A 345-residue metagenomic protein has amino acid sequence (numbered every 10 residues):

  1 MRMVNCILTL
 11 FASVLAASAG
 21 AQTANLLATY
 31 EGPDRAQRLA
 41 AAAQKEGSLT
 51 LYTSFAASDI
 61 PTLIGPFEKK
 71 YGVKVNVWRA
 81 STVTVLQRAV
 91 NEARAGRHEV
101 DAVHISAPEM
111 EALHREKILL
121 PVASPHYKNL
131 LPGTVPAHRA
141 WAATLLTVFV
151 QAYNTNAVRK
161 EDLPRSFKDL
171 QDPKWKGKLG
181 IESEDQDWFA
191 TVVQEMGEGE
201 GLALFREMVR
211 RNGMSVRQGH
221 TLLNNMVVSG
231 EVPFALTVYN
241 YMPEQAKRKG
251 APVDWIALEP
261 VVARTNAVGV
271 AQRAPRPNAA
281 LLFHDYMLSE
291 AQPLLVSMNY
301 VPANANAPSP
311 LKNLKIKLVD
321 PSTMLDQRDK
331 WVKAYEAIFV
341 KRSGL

Functional and structural regions predicted by a protein language model:
A21-T50, E68-K69, Q171-G177: Immediate post-signal peptide segment of exported/extracytoplasmic ligand-binding proteins
T50-G65, N76-A93, R97-E231: Extracytoplasmic ligand-binding site segments that recognize negatively charged/polar headgroups
L63, L204-E207, P275-M287, L294-L295: Short amphipathic alpha-helical coupling segments at ligand-binding clamshell hinges and other catalytic/signaling
E109-A112, P233-P252: A ligand-binding cleft/hinge motif common to bilobed small-molecule-binding domains
L119-H126, A140-A143, Q245-V262, A271-R273: Short beta-strand->loop
V150-A157, V193-E195, R264-A279, L295-M298: A bilobed periplasmic-binding-protein/Venus flytrap-type ligand-binding module shared by bacterial periplasmic
W175-E184, M287-A307: Periplasmic-binding protein-like
S309-L345: Extracellular/periplasmic bilobal clamshell ligand-binding domains
